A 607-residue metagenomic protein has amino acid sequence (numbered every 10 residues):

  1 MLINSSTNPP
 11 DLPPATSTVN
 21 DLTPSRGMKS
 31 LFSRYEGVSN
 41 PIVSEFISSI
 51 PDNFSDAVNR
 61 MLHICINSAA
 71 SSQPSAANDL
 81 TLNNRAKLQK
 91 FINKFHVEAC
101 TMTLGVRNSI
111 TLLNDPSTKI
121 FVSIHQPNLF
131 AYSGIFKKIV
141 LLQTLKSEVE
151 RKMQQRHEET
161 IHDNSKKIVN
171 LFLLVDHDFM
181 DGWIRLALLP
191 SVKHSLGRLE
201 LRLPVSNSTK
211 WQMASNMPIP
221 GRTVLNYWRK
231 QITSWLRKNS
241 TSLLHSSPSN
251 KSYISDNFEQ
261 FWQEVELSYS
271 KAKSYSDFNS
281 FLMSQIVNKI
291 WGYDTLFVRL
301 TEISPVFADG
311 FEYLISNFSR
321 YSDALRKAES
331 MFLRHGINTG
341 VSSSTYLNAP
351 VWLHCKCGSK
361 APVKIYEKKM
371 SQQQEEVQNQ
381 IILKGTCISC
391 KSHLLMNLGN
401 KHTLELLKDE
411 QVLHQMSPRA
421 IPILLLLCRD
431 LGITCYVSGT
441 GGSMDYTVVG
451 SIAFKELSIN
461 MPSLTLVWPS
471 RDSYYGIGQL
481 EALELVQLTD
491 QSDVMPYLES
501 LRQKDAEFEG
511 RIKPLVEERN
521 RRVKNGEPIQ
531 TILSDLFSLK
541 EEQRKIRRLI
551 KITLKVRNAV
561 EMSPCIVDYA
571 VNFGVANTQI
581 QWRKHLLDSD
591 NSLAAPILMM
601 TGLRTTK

Functional and structural regions predicted by a protein language model:
L2-K607: N-terminal targeting/trafficking signals and adjacent low-complexity tails
